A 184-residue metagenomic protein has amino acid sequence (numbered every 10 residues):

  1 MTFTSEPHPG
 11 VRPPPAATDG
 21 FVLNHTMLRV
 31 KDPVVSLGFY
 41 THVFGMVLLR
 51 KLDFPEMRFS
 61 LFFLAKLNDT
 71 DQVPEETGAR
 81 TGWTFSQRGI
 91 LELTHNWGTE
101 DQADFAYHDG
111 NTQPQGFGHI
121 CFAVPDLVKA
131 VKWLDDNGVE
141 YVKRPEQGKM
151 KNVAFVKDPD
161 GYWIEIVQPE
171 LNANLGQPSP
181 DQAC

Functional and structural regions predicted by a protein language model:
M1-D19, L49-L52, S60-F63, H119-C184: Vicinal oxygen chelate
P14, G78-G82, F105-G110: Short, P/G- and charge-enriched loop/turn segments at secondary-structure junctions
A17-F21, L28-I90, D136, A154-K157 (+2 more regions): Core segments of cupin and vicinal oxygen chelate
N24-H25, Q115-H119: Eukaryotic phosphotyrosine signaling hubs
L67-Q72, G98-E100, L127: Short, charged/polar surface micro-motifs in flexible loops or helix N-caps
G98-Y107, V142-R144, G148: A cross-kingdom feature marking solvent-exposed beta-strand/loop segments within repeated, beta-rich binding/scaffold
Q102-A103, H108-G110, F117-F122: Short secondary-structure subsegments characteristic of cysteine-rich extracellular domains
